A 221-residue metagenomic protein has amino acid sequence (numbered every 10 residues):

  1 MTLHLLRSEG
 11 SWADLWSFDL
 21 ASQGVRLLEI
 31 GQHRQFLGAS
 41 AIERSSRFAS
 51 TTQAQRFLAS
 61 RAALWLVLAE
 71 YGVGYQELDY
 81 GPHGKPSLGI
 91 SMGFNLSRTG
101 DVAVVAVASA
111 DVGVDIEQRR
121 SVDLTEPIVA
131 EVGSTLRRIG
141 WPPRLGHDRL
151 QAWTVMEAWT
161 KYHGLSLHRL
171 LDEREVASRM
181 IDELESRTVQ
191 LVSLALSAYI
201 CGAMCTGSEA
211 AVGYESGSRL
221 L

Functional and structural regions predicted by a protein language model:
M1-L221: Conserved nucleotide-ligand handling architecture
